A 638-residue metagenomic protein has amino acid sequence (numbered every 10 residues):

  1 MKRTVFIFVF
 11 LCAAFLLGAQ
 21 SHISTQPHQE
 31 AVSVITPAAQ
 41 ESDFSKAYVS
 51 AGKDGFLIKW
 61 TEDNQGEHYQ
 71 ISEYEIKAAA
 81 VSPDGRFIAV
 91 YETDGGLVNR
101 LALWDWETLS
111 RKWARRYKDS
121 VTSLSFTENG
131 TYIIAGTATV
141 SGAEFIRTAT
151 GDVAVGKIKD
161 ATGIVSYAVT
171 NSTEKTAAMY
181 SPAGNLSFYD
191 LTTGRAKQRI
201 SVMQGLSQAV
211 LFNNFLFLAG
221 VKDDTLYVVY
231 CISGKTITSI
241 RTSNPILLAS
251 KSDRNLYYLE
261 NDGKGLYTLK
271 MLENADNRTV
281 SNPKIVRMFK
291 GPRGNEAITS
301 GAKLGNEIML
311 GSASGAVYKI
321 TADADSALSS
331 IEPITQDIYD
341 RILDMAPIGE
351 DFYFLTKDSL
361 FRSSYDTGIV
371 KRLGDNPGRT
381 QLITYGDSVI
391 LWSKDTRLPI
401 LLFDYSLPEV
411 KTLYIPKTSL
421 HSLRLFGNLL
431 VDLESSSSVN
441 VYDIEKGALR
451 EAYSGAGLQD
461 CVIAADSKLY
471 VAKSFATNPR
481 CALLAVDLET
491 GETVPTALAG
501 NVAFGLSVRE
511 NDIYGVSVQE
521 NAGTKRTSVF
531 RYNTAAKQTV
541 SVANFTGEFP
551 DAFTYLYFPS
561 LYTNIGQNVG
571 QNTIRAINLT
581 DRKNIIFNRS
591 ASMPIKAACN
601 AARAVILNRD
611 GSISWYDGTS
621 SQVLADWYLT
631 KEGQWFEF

Functional and structural regions predicted by a protein language model:
F6, Q20-I35, A47, G55 (+5 more regions): Eukaryotic protein-protein interaction scaffolds centered on beta-propeller repeats
I7-F15: Bacterial N-terminal signal peptides
S21-T25, Q65-Q70, S110-R115, V153-K159 (+11 more regions): A short beta-strand motif characteristic of beta-propeller blades
S45-K46, D84-R86, N129-T131, T173-K175 (+10 more regions): Short coil/turn segments that connect the beta-strands within blades of beta-propeller domains
Y48-A51, A89-D94, I134-T137, A178-Y180 (+10 more regions): Conserved beta-strand element within WD40/beta-propeller blades
T61-N64, D105-L109, T148-G151, D190-G194 (+10 more regions): Short loop/turn segments that connect beta-strands within beta-propeller blades
E75-A80, D119-S125, T162-V169, Q204-L211 (+10 more regions): Repeated scaffold domains used in trafficking and secretory/extracellular systems, primarily beta-propellers
G96-L101, S141-F145, N185-S187, D224-V228 (+9 more regions): Structural motif
